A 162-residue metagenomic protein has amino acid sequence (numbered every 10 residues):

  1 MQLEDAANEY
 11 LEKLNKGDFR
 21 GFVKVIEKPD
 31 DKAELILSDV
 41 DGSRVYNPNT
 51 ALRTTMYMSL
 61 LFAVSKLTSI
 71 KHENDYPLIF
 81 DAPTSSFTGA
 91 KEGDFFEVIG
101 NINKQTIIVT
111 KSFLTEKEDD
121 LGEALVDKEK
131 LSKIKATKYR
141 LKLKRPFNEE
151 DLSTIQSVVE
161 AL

Functional and structural regions predicted by a protein language model:
M1, E34-F62, P83-G89: Conserved ABC ATPase signature
M1-E27: Amphipathic alpha-helical domain-onset/packing element
F22, D30, T84-F87, E97: Eukaryotic, compositionally biased intrinsically disordered regions
P48, T68-E73, V98-I102, T115: Conserved catalytic network of the ASCE P-loop NTPase/AAA+ motor domain
T50-Y57, I79, Q105, D120-L121: Glycine-rich phosphate-binding loop
L61-S69: Metal-dependent nuclease catalytic cores in nucleic-acid-processing enzymes, especially RNase H-like/related
N74-P83: Walker B catalytic motif
K91-L162: C-terminal lobe/lid and adjacent interdomain/linker elements of RecA-like ASCE P-loop ATPase modules
